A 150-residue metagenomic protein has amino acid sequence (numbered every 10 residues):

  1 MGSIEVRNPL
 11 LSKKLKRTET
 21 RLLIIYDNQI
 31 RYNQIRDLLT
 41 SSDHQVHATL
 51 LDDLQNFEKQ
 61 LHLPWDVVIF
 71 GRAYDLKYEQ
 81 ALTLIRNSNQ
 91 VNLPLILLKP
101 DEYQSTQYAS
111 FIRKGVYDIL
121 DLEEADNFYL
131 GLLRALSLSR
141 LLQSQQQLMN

Functional and structural regions predicted by a protein language model:
M1-T40, R140-N150: Non-catalytic signal-transmission and effector/linker regions of two-component phosphorelay proteins
Y32, D52-N92, K99-Y108: Conserved phosphotransfer microenvironments
H44-D53: Short hydrophobic/Thr-rich beta-strand motif most characteristic of the beta2 strand and flanking loop of CheY-like
L120-D121: Residues at the ends of beta-strands that form strand-to-helix hinge/output surfaces
E124-L142: Receiver (REC) domain switch/output surface
